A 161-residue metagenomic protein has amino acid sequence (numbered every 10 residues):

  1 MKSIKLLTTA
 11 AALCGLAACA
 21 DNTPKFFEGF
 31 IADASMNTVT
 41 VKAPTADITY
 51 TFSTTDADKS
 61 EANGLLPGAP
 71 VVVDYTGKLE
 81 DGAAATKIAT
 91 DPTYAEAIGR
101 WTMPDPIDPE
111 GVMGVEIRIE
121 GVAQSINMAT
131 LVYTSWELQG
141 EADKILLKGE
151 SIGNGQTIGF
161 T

Functional and structural regions predicted by a protein language model:
M1-L7: Bacterial N-terminal signal peptides that target proteins for export
G15-A18: C-terminal motif of bacterial Sec signal peptides marking the signal peptidase cleavage site
D21-N37: Structural detector for short beta-strands of small beta-barrel domains
A46-D56, G159: A short macromolecule-binding patch
D58-V73: Short nucleic-acid-contacting surface segments enriched for D/E, G, S/T with interspersed K/R
T76-T93: OB-fold/S1-family single-stranded nucleic acid-binding modules
T93-E110: Tryptophan-anchored aromatic micro-motifs
I107-Q156: N-terminal glycine/threonine-rich, aromatic-flanked beta-hairpin/loop signature
